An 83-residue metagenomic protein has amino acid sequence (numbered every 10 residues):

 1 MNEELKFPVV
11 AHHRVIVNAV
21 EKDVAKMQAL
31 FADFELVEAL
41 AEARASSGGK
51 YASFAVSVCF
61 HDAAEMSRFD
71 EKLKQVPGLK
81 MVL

Functional and structural regions predicted by a protein language model:
M1-S53, S57-L83: Long, contiguous binding/interaction regions
